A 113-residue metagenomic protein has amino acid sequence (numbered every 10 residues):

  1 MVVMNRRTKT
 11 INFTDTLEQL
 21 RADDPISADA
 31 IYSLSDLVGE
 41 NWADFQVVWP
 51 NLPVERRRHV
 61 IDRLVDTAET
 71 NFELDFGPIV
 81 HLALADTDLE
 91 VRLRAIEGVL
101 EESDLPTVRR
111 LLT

Functional and structural regions predicted by a protein language model:
V2-K9: Long, contiguous interaction/recruitment modules in multidomain scaffold/adaptor proteins
V3, E18-L37, V47-P50, R58-N71 (+4 more regions): Structural detector for internal amphipathic alpha-helices that build alpha-solenoid repeat scaffolds
T10-T14: Eukaryotic alpha-helical solenoid repeat scaffolds
E40-D44: Repeat-mediated protein-protein interaction surfaces in helical alpha-solenoids
L52-P53, T87-D88: Short inter-helical turns and helix N-cap capping residues of alpha-solenoid HEAT/ARM repeat scaffolds
D75, D86-T87: Alpha-helix boundary/capping detector
